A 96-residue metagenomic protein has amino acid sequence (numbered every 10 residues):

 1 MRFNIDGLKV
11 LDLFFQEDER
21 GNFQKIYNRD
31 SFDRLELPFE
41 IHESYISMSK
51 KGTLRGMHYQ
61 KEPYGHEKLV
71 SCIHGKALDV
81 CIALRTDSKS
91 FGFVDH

Functional and structural regions predicted by a protein language model:
M1-H96: Non-catalytic, conserved peripheral segments adjacent to functional cores
